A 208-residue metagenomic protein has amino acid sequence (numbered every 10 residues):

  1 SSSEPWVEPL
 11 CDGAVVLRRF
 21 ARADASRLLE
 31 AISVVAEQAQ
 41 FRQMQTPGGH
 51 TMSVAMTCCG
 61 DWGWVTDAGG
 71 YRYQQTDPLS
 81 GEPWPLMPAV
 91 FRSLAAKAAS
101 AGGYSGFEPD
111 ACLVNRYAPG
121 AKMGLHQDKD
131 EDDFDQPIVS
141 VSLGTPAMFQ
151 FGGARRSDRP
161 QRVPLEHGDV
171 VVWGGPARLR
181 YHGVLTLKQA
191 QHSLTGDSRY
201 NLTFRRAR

Functional and structural regions predicted by a protein language model:
S1-R208: Non-heme Fe(II) oxygenase metal-center motifs and adjacent flexible, charged/small-residue loops
